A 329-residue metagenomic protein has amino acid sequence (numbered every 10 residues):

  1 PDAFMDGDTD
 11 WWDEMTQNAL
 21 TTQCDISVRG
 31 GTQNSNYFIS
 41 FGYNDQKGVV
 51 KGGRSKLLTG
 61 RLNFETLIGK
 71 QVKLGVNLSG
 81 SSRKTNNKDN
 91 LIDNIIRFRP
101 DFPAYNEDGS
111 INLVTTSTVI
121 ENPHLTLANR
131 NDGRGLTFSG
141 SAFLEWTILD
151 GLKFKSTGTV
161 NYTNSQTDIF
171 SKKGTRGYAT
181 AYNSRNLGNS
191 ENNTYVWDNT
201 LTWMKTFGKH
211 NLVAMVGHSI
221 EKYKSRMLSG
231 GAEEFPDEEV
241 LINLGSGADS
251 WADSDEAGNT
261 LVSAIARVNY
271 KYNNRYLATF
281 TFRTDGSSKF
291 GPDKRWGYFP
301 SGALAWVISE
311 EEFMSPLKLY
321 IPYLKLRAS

Functional and structural regions predicted by a protein language model:
P1-D8, N18, G48-S139, K155-V262 (+2 more regions): Surface-exposed loop/interface segments of Gram-negative outer-membrane beta-barrel transport/assembly proteins
T16, Q23-D45, V49, R61-L67 (+2 more regions): Predominantly transmembrane beta-strands of Gram-negative outer membrane beta-barrel pores used for transport
T21, D25, R29, Q46 (+3 more regions): Conserved interaction-surface patches within small, structured recognition/assembly domains
I26-G30, G60-T66, G140-W146, N199-W203 (+3 more regions): Residues on the lipid-exposed face of transmembrane beta-strands in outer-membrane beta-barrel proteins
F41-K47, A278-S287, A328: Transmembrane beta-strand segments that form the barrel wall of outer-membrane beta-barrel proteins
G69, T147-L149, N273: Residue-level recognition of beta-strand termini and adjacent short loop/turns
A264-F282: Short, contiguous hydrophobic alpha-helices characteristic of membrane insertion segments
P292-W296: Short glycine/threonine-rich loop-to-helix capping motif typified by GTGT followed within a few residues by an Asp-Pro
